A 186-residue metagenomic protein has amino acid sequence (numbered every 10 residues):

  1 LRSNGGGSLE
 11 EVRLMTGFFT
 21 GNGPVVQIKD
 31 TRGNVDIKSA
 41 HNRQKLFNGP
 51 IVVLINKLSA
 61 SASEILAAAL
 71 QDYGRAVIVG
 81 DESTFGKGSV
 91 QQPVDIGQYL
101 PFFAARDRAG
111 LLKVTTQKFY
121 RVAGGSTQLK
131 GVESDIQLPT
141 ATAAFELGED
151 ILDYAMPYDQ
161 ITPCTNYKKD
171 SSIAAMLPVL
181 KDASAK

Functional and structural regions predicted by a protein language model:
R2-Q160: Conserved acidic, small-residue-rich alpha-beta core segments centered on
T165-K186: Long, acidic serine/threonine- and proline-rich intrinsically disordered regions
